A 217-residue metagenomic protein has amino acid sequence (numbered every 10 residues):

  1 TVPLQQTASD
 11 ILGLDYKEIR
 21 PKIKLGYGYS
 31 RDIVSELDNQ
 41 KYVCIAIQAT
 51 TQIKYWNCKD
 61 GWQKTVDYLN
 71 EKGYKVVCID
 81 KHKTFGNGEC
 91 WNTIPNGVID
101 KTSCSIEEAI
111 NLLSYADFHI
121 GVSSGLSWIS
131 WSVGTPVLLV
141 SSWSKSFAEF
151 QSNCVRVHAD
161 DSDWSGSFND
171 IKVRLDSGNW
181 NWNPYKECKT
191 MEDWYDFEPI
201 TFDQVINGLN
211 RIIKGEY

Functional and structural regions predicted by a protein language model:
T1-Y217: Catalytic machinery of carbohydrate-active enzymes, primarily nucleotide-sugar-dependent glycosyltransferases
